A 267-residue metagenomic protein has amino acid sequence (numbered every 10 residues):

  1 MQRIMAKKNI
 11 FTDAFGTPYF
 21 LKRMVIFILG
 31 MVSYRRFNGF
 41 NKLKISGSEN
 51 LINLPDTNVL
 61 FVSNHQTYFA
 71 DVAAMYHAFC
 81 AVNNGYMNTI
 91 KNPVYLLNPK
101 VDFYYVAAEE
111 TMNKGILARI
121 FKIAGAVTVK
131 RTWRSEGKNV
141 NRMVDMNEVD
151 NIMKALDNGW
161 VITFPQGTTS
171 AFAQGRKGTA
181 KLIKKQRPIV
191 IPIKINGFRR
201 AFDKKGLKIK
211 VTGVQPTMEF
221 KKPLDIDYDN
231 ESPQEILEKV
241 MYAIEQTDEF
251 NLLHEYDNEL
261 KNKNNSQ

Functional and structural regions predicted by a protein language model:
Q2-S46, A74, G115-A124: A transmembrane-helix-recognition feature enriched in membrane-embedded lipid enzymes and envelope glyco-/phospholipid
L21-K22, R35-K42, V106, G137-M143 (+1 more regions): Short, flexible loop segments at the rims of nucleotide/cofactor-binding pockets, characterized by
S33-Q66, Y76: Helix-to-loop junction immediately C-terminal to a conserved catalytic motif
K44-G47, N113, D145-V149, G175-T179: Amphipathic coiled-coil/heptad-repeat helices and related helical stalk/stem segments that mediate oligomerization
P55-V140: Catalytic core of membrane glycerolipid acyltransferases/transacylases, capturing the structured, soluble-facing
V127-F172: Internal catalytic-core helix/loop-beta-alpha segment that presents or stabilizes conserved functional determinants
D157-I162, G167-E235: A cross-family acyltransferase "interaction/gating" segment
H254-Q267: Short, highly charged C-terminal tails/helix-capping segments
